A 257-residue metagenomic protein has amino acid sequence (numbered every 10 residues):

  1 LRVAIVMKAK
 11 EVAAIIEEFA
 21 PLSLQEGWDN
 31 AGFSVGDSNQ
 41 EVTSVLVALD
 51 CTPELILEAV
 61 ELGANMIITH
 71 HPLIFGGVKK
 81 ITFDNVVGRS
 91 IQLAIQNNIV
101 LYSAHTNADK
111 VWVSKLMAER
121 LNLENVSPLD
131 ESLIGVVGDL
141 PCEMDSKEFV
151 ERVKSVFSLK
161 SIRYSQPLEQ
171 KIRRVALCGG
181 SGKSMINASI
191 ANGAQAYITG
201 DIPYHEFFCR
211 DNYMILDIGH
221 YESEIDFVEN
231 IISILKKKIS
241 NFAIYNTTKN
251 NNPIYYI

Functional and structural regions predicted by a protein language model:
V3-I257: Active-site catalytic microenvironments in core metabolic enzymes, especially phosphate/sugar-handling
